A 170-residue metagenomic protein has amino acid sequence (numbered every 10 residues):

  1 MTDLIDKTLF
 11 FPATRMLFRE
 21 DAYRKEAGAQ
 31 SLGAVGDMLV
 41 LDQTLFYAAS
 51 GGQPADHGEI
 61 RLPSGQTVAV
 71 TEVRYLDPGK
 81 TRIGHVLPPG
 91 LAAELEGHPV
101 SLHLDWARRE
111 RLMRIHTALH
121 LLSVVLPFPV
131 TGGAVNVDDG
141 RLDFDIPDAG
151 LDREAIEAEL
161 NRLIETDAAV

Functional and structural regions predicted by a protein language model:
M1-V170: A glycine- and charged-residue-rich anion-binding loop/surface
